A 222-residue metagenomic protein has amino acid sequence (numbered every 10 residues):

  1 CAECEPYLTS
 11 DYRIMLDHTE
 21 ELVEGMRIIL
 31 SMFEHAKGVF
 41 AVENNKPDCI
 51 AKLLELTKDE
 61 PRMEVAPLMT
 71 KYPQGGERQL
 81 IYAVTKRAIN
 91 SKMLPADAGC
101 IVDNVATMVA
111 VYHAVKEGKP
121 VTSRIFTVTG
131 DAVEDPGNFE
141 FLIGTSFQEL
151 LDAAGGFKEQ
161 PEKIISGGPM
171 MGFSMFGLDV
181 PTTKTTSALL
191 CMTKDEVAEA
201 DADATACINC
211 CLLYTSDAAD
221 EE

Functional and structural regions predicted by a protein language model:
C1-D11, A132: Gly-rich Lys/Arg/Thr-decorated short loops/hinges at beta-loop-alpha junctions or inter-strand turns that position
C4-P6, K71-G75, M171-F173: Short gly/pro/ser/thr-enriched loop/turn and capping motifs at secondary-structure boundaries
S10-R13, H35: Conserved "landmark" site that anchors the functional core of diverse proteins
H18-S31: Histidine-anchored nucleotide/phosphate-binding helix
A36-F147, A153-Q160, G168: Hydrophobic alpha-helical positions that pack around
A132, I164-L178: Short acidic beta-strand-loop surface patches of small beta-rich interaction domains
M175-C211: A glycine- and small/hydrophobic-rich beta-loop-beta segment that serves as a flexible "lid/hinge" or phosphate-binding
Y214-E221: Conserved small/polar residues in nucleotide/adenosyl-binding loops
